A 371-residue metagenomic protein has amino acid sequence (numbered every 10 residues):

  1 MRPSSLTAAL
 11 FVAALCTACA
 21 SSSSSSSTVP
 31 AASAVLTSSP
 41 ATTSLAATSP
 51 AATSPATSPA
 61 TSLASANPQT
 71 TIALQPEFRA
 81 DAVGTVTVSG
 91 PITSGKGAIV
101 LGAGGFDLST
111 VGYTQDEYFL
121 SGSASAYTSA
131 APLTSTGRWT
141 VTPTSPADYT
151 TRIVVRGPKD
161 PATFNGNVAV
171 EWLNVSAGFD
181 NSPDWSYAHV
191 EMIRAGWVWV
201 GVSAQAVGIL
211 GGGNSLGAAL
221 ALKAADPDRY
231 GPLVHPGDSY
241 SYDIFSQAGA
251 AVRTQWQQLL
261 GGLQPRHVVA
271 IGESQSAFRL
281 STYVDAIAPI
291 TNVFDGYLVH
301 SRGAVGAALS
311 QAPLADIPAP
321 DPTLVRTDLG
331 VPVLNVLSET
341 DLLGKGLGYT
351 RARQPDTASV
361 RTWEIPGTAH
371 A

Functional and structural regions predicted by a protein language model:
L15-A18: C-terminal motif of bacterial Sec signal peptides marking the signal peptidase cleavage site
A20-S22: Bacterial signal peptide processing site
S24-A66, T70-T71: Extracellular mucin-like PTS domains
Q69-Y187, A288: Catalytic-loop region of hydrolases
A103-G105, S109-V111, Q115-A126, P146 (+3 more regions): Active-site machinery of serine-nucleophile hydrolases
I244-P265: Conserved acidic catalytic loop of the alpha/beta-hydrolase fold
Q264-L314: Primarily recognizes the serine-hydrolase "nucleophile elbow" in alpha/beta-hydrolase and SGNH/GDSL folds
S301-H370: The feature captures the conserved acid-bearing segment of alpha/beta-hydrolase catalytic domains
